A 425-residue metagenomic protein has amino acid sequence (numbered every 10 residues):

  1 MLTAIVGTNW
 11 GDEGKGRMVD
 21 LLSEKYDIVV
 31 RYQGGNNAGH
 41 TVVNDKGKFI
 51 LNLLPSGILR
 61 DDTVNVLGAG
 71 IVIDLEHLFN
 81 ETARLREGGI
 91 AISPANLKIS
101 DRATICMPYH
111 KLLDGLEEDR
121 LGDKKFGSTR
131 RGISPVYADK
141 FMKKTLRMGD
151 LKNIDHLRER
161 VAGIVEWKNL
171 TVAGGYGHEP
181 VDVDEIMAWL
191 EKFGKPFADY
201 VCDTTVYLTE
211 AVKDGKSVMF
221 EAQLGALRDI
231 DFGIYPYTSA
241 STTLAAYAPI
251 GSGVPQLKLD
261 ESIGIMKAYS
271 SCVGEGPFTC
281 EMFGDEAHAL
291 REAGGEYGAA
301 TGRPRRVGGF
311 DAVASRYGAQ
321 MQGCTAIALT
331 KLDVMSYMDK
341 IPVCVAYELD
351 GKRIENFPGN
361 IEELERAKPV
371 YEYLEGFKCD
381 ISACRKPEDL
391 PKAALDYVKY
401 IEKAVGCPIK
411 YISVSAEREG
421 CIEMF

Functional and structural regions predicted by a protein language model:
M1-F425: Non-transmembrane, aqueous-exposed alpha-helical and coiled segments at domain scale
